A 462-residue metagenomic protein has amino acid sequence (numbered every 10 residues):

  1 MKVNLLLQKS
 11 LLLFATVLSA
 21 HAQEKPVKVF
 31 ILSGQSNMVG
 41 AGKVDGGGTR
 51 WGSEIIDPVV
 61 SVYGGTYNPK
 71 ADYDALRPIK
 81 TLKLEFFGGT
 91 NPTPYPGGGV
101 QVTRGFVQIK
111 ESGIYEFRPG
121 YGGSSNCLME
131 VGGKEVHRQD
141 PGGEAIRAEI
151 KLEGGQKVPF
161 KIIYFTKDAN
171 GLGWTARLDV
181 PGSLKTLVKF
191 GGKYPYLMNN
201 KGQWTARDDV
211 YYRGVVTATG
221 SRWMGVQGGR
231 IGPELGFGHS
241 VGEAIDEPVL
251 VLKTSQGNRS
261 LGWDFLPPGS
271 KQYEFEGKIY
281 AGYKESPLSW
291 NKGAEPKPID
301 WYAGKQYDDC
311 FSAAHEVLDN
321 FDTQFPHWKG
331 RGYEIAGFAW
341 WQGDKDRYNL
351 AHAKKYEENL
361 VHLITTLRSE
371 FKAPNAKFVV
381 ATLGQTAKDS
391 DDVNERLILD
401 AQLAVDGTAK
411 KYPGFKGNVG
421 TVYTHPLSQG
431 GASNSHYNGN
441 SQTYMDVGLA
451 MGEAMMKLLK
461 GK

Functional and structural regions predicted by a protein language model:
M1-L11: Bacterial N-terminal signal peptides that target proteins for export
N4, V17-S19, I31: A composition/secondary-structure signal for short, hydrophobic, low-basic-content segments with alpha-helix propensity
L7, L18, V379: Conserved Rossmann-like nucleotide-binding pocket used by diverse enzymes that bind dinucleotide cofactors
Q8, F14-A15, A41: A periodicity- and composition-biased signal for non-globular, repetitive helical segments
L12-A22: Hydrophobic h-region of N-terminal signal peptides that target proteins for export in Gram-negative bacteria
Q23-D72, R177-K462: Cell-envelope and extracellular/periplasmic
E54-G182: Acidic/polar, compositionally biased interaction segments
